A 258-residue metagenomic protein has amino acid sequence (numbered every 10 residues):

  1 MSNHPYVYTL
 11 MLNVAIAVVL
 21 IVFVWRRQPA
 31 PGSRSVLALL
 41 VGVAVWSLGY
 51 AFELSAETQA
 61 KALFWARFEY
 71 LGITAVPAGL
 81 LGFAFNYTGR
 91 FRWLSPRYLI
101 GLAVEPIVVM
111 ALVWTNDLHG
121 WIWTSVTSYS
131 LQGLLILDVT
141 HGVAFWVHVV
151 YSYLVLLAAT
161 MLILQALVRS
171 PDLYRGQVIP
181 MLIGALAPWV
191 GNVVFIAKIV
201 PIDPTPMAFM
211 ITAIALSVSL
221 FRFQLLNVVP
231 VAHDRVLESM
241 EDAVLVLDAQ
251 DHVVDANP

Functional and structural regions predicted by a protein language model:
M1-A17, R27-S125, H141-L157, I202-A213: Individual alpha-helical transmembrane segments in multi-pass integral membrane proteins
V7-L10, L37-A38, A51, Q165-L167 (+1 more regions): Interfacial "cap-and-anchor" motif at the non-cytosolic start of specific transmembrane alpha-helices
V19-F23, G79-F83, S152-S170, L216-F223: Alpha-helical transmembrane segments in multipass membrane proteins, preferentially the mid-helix core
V22-R26, M110-W114, G191-I199: Hydrophobic alpha-helical transmembrane segments
P31, L54-Q59, S130, L173 (+1 more regions): Sequence/structural signature of beta-propeller blade repeats across diverse families
W123-I136: Membrane-interfacial helical/loop segments at transmembrane boundaries in membrane proteins
N227-N257: Sensory modules in modular signal-transduction proteins
